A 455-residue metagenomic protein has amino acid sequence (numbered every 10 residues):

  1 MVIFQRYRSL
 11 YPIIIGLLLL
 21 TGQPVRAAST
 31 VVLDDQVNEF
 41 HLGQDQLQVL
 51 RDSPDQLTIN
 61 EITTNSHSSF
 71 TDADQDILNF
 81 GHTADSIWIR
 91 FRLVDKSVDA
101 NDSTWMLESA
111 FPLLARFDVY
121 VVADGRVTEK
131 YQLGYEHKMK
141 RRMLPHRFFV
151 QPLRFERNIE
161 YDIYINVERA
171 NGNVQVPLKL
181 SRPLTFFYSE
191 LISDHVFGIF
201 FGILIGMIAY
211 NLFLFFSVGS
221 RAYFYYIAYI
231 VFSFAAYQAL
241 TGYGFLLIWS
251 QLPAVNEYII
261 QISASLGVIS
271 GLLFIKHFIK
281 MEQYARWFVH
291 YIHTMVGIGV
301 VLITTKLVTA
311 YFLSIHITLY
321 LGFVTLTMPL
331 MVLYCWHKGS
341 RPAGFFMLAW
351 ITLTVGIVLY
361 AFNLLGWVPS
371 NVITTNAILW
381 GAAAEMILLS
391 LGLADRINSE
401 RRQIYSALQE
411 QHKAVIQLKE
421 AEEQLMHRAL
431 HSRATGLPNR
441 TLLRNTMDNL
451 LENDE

Functional and structural regions predicted by a protein language model:
V2-Y11: Bacterial N-terminal signal peptides that target proteins for export
P12-T21: Bacterial N-terminal signal peptides
Q23-A27: Sec/Tat signal peptide C-region and signal peptidase I cleavage site
A28-S193: Soluble non-transmembrane domains of integral membrane proteins
E190-F215, L319-Y334: First transmembrane helix
I208-I230: Juxtamembrane interface at the cytosolic side of transmembrane helices
A235-H277, M281-Q411, Q417: Interfacial "cap-and-anchor" motif at the non-cytosolic start of specific transmembrane alpha-helices
E423-N445: Conserved nucleotide-binding and Mg2+-coordinating catalytic segments in signaling enzymes
